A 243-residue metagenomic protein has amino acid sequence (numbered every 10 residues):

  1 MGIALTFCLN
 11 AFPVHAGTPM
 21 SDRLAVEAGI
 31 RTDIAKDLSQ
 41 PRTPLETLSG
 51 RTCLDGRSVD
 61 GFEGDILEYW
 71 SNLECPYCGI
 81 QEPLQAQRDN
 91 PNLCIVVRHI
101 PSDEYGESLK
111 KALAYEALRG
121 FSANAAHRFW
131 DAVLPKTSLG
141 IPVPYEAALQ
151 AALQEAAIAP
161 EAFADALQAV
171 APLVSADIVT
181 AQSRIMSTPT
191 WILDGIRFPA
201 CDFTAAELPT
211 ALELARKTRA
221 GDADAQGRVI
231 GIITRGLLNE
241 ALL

Functional and structural regions predicted by a protein language model:
M1-S49, D224, R228-L243: N-terminal targeting signals for export/organelle localization
G17, S21-R23, A151-L243: C-terminal cap of thioredoxin/glutaredoxin-like
T47, Y69-N72, I185: Processing junctions and N-termini across compartments
T47-D65: A short beta-strand-turn-helix
S49-D55, P76-G79, D202: Sequence contexts marking disulfide-bonded cysteines in secreted/extracellular proteins
D60-F62, R88-N90, E107, S183-M186: Extracellular/periplasmic catalytic domains that process cell-envelope and extracellular macromolecules
D65-I66, T190: Structural motif
E68, L73-Q154, D222-L238: Structural alpha/beta surface segment adjacent to cysteine/selenocysteine redox centers across thiol/disulfide enzymes
